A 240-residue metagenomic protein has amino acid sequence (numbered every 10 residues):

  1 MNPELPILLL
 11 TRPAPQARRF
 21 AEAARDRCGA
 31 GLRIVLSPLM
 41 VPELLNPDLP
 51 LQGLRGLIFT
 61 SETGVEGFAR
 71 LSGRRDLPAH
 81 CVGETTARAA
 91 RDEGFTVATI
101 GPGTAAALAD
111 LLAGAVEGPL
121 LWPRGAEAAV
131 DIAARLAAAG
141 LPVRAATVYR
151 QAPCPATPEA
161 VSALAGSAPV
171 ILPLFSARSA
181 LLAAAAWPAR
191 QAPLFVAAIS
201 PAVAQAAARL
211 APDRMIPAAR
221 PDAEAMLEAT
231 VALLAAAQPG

Functional and structural regions predicted by a protein language model:
M1-G240: Signature of uroporphyrinogen-III synthase
